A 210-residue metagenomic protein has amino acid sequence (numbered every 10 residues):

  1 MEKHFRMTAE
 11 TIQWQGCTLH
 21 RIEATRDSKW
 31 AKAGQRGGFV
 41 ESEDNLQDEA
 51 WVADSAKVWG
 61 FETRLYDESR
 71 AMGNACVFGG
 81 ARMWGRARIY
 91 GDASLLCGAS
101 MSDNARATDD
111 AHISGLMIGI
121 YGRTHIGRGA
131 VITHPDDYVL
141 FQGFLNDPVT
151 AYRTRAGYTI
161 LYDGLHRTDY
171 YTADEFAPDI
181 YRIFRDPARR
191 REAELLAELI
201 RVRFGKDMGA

Functional and structural regions predicted by a protein language model:
M1-E49, S55, N74, R86 (+2 more regions): Terminal amphipathic alpha-helical/low-complexity segments used for targeting or macromolecular assembly
N45-A53, K57-V139: Structural signal for interior beta-strand "rungs" in well-ordered beta-sheet cores of soluble enzyme domains
